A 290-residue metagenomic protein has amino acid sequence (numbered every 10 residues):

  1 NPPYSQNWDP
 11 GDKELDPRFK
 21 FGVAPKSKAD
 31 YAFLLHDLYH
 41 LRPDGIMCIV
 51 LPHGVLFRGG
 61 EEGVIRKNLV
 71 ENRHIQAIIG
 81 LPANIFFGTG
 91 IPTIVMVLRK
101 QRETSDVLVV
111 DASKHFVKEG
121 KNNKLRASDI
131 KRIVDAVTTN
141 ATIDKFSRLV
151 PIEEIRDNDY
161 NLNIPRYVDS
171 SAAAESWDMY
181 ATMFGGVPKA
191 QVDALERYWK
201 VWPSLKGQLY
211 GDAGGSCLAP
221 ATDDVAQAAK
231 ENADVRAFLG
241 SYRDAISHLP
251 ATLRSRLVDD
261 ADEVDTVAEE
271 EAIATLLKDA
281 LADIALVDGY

Functional and structural regions predicted by a protein language model:
P2-Y290: A conserved structural/catalytic subdomain of Rossmann-like adenosyl-cofactor enzymes
